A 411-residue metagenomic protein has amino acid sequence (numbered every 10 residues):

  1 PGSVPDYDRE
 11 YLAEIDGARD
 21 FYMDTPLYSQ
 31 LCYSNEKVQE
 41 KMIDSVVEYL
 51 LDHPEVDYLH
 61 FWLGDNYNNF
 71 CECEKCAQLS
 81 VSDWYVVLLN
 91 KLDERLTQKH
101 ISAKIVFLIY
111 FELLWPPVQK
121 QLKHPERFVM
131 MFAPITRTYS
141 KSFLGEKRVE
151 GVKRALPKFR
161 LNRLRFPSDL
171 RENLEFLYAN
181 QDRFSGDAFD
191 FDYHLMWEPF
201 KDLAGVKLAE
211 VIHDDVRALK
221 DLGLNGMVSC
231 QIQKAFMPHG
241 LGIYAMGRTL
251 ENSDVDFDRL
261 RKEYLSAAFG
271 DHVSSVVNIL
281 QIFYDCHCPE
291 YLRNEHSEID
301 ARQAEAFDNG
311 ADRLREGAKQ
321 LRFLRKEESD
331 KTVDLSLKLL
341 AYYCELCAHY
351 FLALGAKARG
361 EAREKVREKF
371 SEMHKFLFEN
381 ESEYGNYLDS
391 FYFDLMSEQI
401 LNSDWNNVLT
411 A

Functional and structural regions predicted by a protein language model:
P1-K262, D308, R315, Q320 (+2 more regions): Catalytic-core regions of glycoside hydrolase
F70-K75, H287, E298, Y343-L346: The N-terminal extracellular segments of secreted preproproteins, especially immediately downstream of signal
V211, I299-N309, K331-D334, K338: Non-transmembrane, amphipathic alpha-helical segments
I243, R248-N252, E263-N309: Long, charge-rich alpha-helical interaction segments
H272, R322-K338: Flexible helix-coil transition and linker loops at the boundaries of alpha-helical arrays
C286-E298, L321-E328, A353-G360: Secondary-structure edge/capping motif, primarily at the C-terminal ends of alpha-helices and the immediately following
K338-A353: Amphipathic alpha-helical repeat scaffolds of TPR domains
